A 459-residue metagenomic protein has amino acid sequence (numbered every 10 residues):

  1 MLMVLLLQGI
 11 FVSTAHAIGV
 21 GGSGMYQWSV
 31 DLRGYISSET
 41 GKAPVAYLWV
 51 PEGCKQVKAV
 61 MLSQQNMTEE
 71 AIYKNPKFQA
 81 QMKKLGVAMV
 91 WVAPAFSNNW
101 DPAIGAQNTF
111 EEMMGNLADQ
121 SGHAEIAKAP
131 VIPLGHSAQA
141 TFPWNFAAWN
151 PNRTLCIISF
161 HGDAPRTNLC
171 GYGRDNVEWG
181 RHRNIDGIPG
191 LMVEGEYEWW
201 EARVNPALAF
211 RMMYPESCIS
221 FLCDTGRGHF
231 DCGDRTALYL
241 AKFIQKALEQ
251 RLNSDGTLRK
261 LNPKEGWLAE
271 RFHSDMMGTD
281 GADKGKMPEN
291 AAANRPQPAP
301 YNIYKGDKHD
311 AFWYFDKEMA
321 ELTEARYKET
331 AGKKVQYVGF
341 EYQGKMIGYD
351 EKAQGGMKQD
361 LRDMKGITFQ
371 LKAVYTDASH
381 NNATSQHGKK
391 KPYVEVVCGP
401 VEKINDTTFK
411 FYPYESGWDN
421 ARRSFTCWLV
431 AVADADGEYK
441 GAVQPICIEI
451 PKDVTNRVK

Functional and structural regions predicted by a protein language model:
A15-V60, V131-F146, N150, I158 (+2 more regions): A domain-start/cap signature at the N-terminus of enzymes
V60, Q65-G115: Active-site machinery of serine-nucleophile hydrolases
W100-I126, P133, N145: Alpha/beta-hydrolase active-site loop
C156-A241: The feature captures the conserved acid-bearing segment of alpha/beta-hydrolase catalytic domains
S217, T225-G348: Alpha/beta-hydrolase-fold serine-hydrolase catalytic core, especially in secreted/extracellular enzymes
Q336-H380, K440-K459: Short S/T/G/P-enriched beta-strand
Y349-K352, A378-P400: Change to "...patches in solvent-exposed regions of secreted, membrane-anchored, or virion-exposed structural
T408-R422: Extracellular/luminal low-complexity segments enriched in Ser/Thr/Pro
